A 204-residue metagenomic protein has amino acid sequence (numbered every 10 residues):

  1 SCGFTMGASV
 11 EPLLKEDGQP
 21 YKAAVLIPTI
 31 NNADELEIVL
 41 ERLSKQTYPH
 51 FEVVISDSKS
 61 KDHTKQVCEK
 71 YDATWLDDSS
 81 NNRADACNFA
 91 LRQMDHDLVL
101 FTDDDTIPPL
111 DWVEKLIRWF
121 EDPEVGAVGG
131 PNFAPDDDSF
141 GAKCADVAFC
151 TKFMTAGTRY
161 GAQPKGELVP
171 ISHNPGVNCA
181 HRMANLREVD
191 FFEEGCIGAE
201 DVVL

Functional and structural regions predicted by a protein language model:
C2-R42: N-proximal low-complexity "stem/linker" segments adjacent to membrane-targeting elements
E41-H50: Short, acidic, metal-binding catalytic loop of nucleotide-sugar glycosyltransferases
R42, D57-K65, T106: A conserved acidic beta->alpha catalytic loop
D78-M94, K165, V169, V177 (+1 more regions): Glycine-rich, basic loop-to-helix element that forms the pyrophosphate-binding segment of sugar-nucleotide handling
V99: Short aromatic/hydrophobic "clamp" motif used to bind/position activated sugar donors
L110-V147: Conserved donor NDP-sugar-binding/catalytic core segment of glycosyltransferases
G130-D136, A148-I171: Short, flexible, basic/aromatic active-site loop/helix in glycosyltransferases
G157-A180, F192-V203: A recurrent flexible, glycine/aromatic-enriched loop bordering the glycosyltransferase active site that acts as
